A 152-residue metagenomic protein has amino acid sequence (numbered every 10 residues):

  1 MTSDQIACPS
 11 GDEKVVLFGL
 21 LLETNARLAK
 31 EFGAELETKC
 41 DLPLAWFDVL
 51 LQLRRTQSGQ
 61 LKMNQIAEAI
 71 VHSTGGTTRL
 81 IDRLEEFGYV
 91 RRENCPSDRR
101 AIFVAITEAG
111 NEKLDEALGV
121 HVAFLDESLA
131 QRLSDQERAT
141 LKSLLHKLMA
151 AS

Functional and structural regions predicted by a protein language model:
M1-C40, A139: N-terminal leader segment of winged-helix/HTH proteins
E13, L17, A45-F47, K62 (+2 more regions): N-terminal positioning helix adjacent to the helix-turn-helix/winged-helix DNA-binding module
L22, L51-S58, L118, H146: Short, locally clustered residues in the helix-turn-helix/winged-helix DNA-binding domain
T24, L28, F32-E35, I70 (+2 more regions): Alpha-helical linker/hinge and terminal dimerization helices associated with HTH transcriptional regulators
K30-S73: N-terminal helix-turn-helix DNA-binding core of bacterial DNA-binding proteins
L80, L144: Residues within the DNA-recognition helix of helix-turn-helix
D82-T140: Charged, amphipathic alpha-helical coiled-coil/dimerization segments
